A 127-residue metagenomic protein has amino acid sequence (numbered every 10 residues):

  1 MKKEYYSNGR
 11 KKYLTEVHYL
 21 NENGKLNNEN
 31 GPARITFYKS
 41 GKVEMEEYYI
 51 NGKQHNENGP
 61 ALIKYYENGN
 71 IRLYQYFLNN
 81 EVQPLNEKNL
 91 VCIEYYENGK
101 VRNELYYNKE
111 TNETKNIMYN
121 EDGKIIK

Functional and structural regions predicted by a protein language model:
M1-K127: Glycine/tyrosine- and acidic-biased, solvent-exposed loop/turn segments at the edges of beta-strands
